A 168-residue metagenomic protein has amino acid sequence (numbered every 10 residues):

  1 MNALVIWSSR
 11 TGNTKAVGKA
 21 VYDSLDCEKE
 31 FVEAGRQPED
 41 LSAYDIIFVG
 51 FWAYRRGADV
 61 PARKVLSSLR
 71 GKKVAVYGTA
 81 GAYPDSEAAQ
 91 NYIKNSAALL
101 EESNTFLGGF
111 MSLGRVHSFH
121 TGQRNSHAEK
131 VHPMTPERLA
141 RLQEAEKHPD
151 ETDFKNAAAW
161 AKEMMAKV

Functional and structural regions predicted by a protein language model:
M1-S8, R141-K147: General secondary-structure propensity
N2-S24: N-terminal beta1-alpha1 ligand-phosphate binding loop
R10-T11, Q37, Y54, A82: Short beta->alpha junction loops/turns
D23-F31, A43-V168: FMN-binding flavodoxin-like domain, especially the glycine-rich phosphate-binding loop
E33-G35: Conserved acidic residues
Q37-A43: Short amphipathic alpha-helix with an adjacent loop that forms part of the alpha/beta core around
